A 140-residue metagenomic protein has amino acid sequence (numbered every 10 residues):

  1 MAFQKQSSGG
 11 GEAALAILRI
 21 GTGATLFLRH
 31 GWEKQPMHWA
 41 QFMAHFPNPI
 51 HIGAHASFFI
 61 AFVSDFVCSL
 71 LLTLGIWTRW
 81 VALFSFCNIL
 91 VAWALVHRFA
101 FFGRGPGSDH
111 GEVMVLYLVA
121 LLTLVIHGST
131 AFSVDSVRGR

Functional and structural regions predicted by a protein language model:
M1-K34, H55-V63, V67-L70, L74-R140: Extended, low-polarity transmembrane helix blocks
K34-G53: Membrane-interface interhelical connector segments
